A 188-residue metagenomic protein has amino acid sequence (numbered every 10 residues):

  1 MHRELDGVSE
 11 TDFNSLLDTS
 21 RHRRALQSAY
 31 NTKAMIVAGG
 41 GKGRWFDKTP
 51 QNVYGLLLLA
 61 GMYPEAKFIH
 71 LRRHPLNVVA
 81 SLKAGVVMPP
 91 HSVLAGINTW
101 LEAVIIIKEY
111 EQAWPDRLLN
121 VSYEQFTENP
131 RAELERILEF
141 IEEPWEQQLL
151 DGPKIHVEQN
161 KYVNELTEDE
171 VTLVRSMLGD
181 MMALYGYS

Functional and structural regions predicted by a protein language model:
M1-D6, V78, K83, K154: Conserved substrate/cofactor phosphate-moiety recognition/catalytic segment in nucleotide-dependent phosphotransferases
M1-K48, N52-V53, M182: PAPS-dependent sulfation machinery
T19, G40-W45, K83-A95: Surface-exposed cleft-lining segments at the edges of enzyme active sites
R21-S28, P50-Q51, A95-A103, N129 (+2 more regions): Soluble or luminal CAZymes and related metallo-dependent hydrolases
V37-A38, A60, E111-Q112: N-terminal cationic-hydrophobic initiation segments that often serve targeting/anchoring roles
K48-T49, G55-K83: Conserved phosphate-donor/acceptor-positioning beta-strand/loop module used by diverse small-molecule
G55-Y63, H74, L118-W145: PAPS/PAP-binding and catalytic site of the sulfotransferase fold
K83-V86, P90-H91, L101-V104, K108-D116 (+2 more regions): PAPS-dependent sulfotransferases, especially Golgi type II membrane carbohydrate sulfotransferases
